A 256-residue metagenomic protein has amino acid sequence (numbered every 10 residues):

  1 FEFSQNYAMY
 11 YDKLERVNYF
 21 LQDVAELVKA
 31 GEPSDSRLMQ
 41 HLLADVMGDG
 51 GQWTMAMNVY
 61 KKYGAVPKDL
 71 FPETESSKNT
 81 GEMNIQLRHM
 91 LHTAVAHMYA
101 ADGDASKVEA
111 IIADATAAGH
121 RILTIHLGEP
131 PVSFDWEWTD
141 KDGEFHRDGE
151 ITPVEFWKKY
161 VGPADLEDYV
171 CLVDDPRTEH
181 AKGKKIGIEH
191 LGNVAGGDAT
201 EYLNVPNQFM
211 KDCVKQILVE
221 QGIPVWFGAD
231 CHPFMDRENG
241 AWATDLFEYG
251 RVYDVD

Functional and structural regions predicted by a protein language model:
E2-N6: Short, well-structured active-site flanking segments
D12-D256: Predominantly the structural core of cysteine protease catalytic domains
